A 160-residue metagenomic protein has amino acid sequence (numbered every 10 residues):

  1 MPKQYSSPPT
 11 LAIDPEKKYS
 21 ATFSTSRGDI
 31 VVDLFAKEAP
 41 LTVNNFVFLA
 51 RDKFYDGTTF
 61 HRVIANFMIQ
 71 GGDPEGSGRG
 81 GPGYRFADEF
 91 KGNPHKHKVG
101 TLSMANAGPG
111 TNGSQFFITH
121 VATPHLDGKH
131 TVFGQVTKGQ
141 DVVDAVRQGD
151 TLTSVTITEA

Functional and structural regions predicted by a protein language model:
M1-A160: Cyclophilin-like peptidyl-prolyl cis-trans isomerases
